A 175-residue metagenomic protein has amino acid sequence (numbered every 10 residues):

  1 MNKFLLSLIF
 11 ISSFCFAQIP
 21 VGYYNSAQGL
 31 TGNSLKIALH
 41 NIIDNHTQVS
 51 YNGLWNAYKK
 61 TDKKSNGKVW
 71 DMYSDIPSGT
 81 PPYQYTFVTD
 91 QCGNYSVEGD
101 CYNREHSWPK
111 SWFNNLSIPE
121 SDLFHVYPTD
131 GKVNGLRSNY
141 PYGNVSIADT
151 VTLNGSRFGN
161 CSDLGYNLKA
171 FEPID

Functional and structural regions predicted by a protein language model:
F4-F14: Sec-dependent N-terminal signal peptides
F14-C15, I118: Hydrophobic alpha-helical membrane context
Q18-P82: N-terminal module-boundary/linker segments of secreted carbohydrate-active enzymes
Y51-Y58, T86-V88, S111-N115: Short alpha-helical segments and helix-capping/turn motifs at coil-helix boundaries
G79-Q91, Y95-E98: Catalytic zinc-binding patch centered on the HExxH motif and its immediate surroundings that defines zinc-dependent
C92-N103, S107-D175: Domain-level detector of nuclease and nuclease-like folds in predominantly extracellular/periplasmic contexts
